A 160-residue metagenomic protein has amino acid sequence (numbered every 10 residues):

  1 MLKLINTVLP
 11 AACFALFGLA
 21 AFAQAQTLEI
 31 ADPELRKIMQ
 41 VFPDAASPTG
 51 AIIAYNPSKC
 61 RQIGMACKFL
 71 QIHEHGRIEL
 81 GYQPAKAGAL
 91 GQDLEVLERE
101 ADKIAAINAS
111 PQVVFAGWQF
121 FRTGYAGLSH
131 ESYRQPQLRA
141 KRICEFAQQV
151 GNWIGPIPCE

Functional and structural regions predicted by a protein language model:
M1-A12: Bacterial N-terminal signal peptides that target proteins for export
P10-A20: Bacterial N-terminal signal peptides
A21-T27: Boundary at the C-terminal end of the N-terminal hydrophobic targeting segment
D32-G64, H75-Q83: Active-site scaffold of zinc-dependent metalloenzymes
G64-C67, Q71, A87-L90: Flexible, glycine-rich surface segments
Q71-L80, E100, I104: Active-site His/Glu-centered metal-binding helix of metallohydrolases
G81-D102: Post-HEXXH active-site segment of zinc metalloproteases
P111-E160: Long, well-structured alpha-helical subdomains associated with metal-dependent extracellular/ecto-lumenal hydrolases
